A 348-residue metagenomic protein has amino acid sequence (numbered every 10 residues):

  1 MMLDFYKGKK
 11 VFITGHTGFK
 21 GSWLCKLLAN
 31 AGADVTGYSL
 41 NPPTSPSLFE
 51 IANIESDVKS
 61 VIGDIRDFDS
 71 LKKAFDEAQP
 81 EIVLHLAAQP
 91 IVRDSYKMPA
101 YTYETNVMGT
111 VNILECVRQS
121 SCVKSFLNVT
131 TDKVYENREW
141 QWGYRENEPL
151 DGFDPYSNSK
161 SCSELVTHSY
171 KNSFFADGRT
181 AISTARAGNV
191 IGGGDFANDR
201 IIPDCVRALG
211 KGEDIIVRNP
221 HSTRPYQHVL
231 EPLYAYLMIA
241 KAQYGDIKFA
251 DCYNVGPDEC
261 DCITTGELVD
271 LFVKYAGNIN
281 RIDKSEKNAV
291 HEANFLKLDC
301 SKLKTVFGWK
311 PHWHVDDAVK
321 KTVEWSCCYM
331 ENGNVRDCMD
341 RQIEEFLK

Functional and structural regions predicted by a protein language model:
M1-A187, Y329, F346: N-terminal Rossmann-like NAD(P)+-binding domain of SDR-like oxidoreductases, especially those catalyzing
Y6, H16-G18, V83, Y170 (+5 more regions): Generic structural signal for small/hydrophobic residues in well-ordered secondary structure, especially within
F19, P90, A197, G212 (+1 more regions): Residue-level signal for short amphipathic helical patches enriched in basic/charged and nearby hydrophobic residues
G21, T110, I201, L296-K297: Generic non-transmembrane alpha-helix signal with a bias for helix starts/N-cap capping motifs
A29-A31, G63, L209-K348: C-terminal substrate-binding subdomain of Rossmann-fold SDR/epimerase-dehydratase oxidoreductases
F68-D69, E81, R93, A100 (+7 more regions): Residues in well-ordered alpha-helical elements
K72, E115, P203, D270 (+1 more regions): Active-site phosphate/pyrophosphate- and oxyanion-stabilizing loops and adjacent acidic/basic residues in soluble
R138-G143, N147, P155-Y156, S161-Y244 (+1 more regions): NAD(P)-dependent short-chain dehydrogenase/reductase
